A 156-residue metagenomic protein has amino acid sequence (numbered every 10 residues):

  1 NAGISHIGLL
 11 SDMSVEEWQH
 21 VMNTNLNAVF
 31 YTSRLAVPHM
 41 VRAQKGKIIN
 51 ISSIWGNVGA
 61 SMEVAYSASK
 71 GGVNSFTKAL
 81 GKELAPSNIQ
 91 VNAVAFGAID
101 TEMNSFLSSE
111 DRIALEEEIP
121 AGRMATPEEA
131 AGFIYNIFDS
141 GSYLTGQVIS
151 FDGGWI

Functional and structural regions predicted by a protein language model:
L9-L10, E17-Q19, L115: Substrate-binding pocket helix/loop in short-chain dehydrogenase/reductase
M13, G59-S67, A79: Active-site loop-to-helix junction immediately N-terminal to the catalytic Tyr of the SDR YXXXK motif in Rossmann-fold
F30-S33, K45, R123-F151: C-terminal substrate-recognition "lid" of short-chain dehydrogenase/reductases
S33, S69, T77: Active-site helix of classical SDR
P38, K82-P86: Alpha-helical segment proximal to the catalytic Tyr-Lys
S53: Residue(s) in the substrate-gating loop at a strand-loop-helix junction that position the organic substrate next
A85, Q90, L144-G146: Short, small/polar-rich loop/turn modules that mediate ligand/substrate recognition or access, typified
